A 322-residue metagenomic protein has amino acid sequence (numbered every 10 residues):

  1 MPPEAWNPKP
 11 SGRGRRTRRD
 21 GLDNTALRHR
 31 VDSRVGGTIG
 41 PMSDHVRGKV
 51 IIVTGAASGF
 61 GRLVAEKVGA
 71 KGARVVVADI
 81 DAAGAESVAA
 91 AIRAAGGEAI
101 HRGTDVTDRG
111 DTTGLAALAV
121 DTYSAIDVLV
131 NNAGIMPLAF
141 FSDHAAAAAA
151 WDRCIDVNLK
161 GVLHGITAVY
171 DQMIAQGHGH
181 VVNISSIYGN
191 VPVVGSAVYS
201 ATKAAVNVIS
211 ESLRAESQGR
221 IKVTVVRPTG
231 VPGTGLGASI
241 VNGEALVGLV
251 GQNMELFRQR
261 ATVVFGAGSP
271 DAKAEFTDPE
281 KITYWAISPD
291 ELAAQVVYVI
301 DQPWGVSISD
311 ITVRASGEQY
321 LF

Functional and structural regions predicted by a protein language model:
S43-V76: Canonical Rossmann dinucleotide-binding motif of NAD(H)/NADP(H)-dependent dehydrogenases/reductases, specifically
A82-A83, G103-L115, A148: The beta1-alpha1 cofactor-binding region of Rossmann-like NAD(H)/NADP(H)-dependent oxidoreductases
G114-D121, F140-F141, A149-D156: Active-site Tyr-X3-Lys motif and surrounding loop/helix of classical short-chain dehydrogenase/reductase
M136-D152, G195-V198: Conserved mid-core segment of classical short-chain dehydrogenase/reductases
I166, T202: Active-site helix of classical SDR
S186: Residue(s) in the substrate-gating loop at a strand-loop-helix junction that position the organic substrate next
A215-V306: SDR active-site lid
